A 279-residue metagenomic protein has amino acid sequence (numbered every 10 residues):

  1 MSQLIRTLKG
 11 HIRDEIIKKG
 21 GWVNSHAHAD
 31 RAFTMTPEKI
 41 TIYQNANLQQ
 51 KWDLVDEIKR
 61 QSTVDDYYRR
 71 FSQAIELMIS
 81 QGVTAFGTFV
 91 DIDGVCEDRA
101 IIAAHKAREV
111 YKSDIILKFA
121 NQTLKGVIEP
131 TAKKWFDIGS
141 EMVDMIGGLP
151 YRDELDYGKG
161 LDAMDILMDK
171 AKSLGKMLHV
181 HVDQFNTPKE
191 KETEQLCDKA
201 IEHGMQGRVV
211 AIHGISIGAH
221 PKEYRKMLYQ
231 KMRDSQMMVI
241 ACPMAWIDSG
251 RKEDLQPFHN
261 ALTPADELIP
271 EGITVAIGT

Functional and structural regions predicted by a protein language model:
M1-G21: Histidine-rich, glycine-flanked metal-binding segment
L8, D53-R69, K118-P130, P150-K159: Active-site mouth loops of central-metabolism enzymes
I17, M35-F89, V95-K112, D137-S140: Alpha-helical scaffold segments that flank or form the walls of functional sites
G21-A32, M177-N186: Histidine-centered catalytic micro-motifs
H26, G82, I146: Conserved, mostly hydrophobic/aromatic
A32-Y67, V143-M145, E192-V210, R233-V239 (+1 more regions): Active-site gating loops and adjacent loop-to-helix segments of metal-dependent hydrolytic enzymes
F89-G94, T123-K125, Q184-F185: Conserved short loop/turn motifs at secondary-structure junctions
R99-Y111, E129-A241, D254-I277: Histidine/acidic residue-rich metal-binding segments in metalloenzymes
